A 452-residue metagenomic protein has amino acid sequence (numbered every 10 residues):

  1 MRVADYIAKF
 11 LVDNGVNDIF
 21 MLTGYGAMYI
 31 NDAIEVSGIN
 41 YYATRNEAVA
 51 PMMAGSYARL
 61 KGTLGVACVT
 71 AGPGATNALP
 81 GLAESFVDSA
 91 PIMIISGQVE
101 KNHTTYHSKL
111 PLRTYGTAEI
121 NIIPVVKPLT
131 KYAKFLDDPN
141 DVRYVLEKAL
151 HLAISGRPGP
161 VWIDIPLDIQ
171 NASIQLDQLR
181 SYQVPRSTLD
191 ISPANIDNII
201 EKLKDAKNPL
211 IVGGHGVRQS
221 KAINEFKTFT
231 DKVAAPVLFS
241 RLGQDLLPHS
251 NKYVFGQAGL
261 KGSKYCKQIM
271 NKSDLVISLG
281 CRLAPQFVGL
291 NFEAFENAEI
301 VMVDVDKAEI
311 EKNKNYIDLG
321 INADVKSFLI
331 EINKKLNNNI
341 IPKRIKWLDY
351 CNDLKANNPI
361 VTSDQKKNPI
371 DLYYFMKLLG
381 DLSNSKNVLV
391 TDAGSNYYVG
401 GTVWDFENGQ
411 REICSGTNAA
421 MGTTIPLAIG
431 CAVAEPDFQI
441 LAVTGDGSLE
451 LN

Functional and structural regions predicted by a protein language model:
R2-I7, N14-G15, L22-Y25, I30-E35 (+1 more regions): Active-site diphosphate/adenylate-binding microenvironment
Y6-N17, Y57-K61, L152-R157, N195-L210 (+4 more regions): Glycine-rich phosphate/diphosphate-binding loops that line cofactor/substrate pockets in enzymes
N17-M21, N40-Y42, L60-V99, V212-H215 (+2 more regions): A short, small-residue-rich loop immediately preceding and capping a beta-strand
S56-R59, H215-V303, N408-F438, N452: Glycine-rich, anion-gripping cofactor-binding loops and their flanking helix/strand elements in enzyme active sites
T63, L112-S155, K272, D318-L319 (+4 more regions): Conserved thiamine diphosphate
I95, H103-T117, L260, K272 (+5 more regions): Thiamine diphosphate
I120, K148, L152-D205, P359-T362: Conformationally flexible catalytic loops at phosphate/diphosphate-handling active centers
N140, N297-A393: Phosphate/pyrophosphate-binding active-site segments
